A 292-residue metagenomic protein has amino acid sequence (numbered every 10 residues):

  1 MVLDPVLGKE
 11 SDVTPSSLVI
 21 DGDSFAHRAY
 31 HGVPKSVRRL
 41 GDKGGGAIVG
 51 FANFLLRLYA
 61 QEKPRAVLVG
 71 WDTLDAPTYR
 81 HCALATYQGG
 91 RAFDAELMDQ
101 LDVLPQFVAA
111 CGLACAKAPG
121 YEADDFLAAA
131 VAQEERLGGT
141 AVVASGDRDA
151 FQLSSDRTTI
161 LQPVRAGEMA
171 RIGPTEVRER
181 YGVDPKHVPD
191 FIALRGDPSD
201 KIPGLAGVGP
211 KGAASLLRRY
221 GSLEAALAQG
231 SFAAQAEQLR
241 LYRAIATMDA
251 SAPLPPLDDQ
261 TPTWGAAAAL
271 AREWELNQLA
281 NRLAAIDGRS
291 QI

Functional and structural regions predicted by a protein language model:
D4, T14-P15, R65-L68, R136 (+2 more regions): Non-catalytic nucleic-acid-binding/docking modules located in mid-to-C-terminal regions of nucleic-acid enzymes
P5, S11-A144, R148, Q152-T159 (+2 more regions): Noncatalytic, basic helical substrate-engagement surface that gates or grips nucleic-acid strands
